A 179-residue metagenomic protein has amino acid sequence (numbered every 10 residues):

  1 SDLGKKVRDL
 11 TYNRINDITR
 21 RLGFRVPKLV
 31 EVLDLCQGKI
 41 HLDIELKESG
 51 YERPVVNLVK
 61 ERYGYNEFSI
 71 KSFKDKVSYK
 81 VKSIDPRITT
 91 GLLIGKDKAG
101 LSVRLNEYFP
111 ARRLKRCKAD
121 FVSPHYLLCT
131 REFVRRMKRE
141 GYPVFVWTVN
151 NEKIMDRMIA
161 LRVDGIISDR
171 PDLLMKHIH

Functional and structural regions predicted by a protein language model:
S1-G38, I88-R104: An active-site metal/cofactor-coordinating segment within enzyme catalytic domains
I15, V32, I44, I70 (+6 more regions): Conserved, mostly hydrophobic/aromatic
R21-L29, L101-H179: C-terminal active-site rim and adjoining tail of enzyme catalytic domains
G38-E48, E52: Active-site groove signature of glycoside hydrolases
H41-D43, E67-I70, R87-G91, D120-S123 (+2 more regions): Structural preference for beta-strand elements that scaffold enzyme active sites
L46-E48, S72, L92-I94, Y126 (+1 more regions): A cross-domain feature marking catalytic cores of carbohydrate-active enzymes and several ubiquitous metabolic/repair
G50-E61, S78-P86, L101-Y108: Distinct, well-ordered alpha-helical segments
Y65, D85-K96, F133-V146: Short beta-strand/loop segments at the ligand-binding rim of alpha/beta enzyme cores
